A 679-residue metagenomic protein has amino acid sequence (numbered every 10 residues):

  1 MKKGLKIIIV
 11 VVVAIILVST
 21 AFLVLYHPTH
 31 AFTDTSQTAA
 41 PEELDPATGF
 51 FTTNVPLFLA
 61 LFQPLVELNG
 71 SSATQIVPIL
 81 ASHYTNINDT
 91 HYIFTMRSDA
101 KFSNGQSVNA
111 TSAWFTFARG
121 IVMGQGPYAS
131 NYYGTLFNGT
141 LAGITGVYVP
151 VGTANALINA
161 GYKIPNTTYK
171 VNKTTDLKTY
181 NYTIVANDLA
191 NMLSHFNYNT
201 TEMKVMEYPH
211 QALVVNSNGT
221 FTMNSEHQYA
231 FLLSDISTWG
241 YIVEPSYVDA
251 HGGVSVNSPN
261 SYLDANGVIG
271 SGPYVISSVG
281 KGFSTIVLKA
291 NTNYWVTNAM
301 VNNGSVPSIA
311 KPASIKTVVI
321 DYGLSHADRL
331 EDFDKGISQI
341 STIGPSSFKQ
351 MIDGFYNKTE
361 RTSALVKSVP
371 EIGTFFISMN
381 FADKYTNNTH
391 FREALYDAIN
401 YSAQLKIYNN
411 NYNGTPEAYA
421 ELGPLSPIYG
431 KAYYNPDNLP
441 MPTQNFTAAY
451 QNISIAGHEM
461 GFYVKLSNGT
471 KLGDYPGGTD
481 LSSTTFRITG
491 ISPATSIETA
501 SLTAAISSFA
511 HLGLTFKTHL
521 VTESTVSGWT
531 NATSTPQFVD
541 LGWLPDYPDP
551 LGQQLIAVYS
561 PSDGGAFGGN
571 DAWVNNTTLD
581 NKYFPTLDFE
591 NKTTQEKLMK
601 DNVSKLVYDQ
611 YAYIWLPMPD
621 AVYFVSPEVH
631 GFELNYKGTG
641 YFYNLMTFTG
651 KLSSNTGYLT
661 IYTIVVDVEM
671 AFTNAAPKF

Functional and structural regions predicted by a protein language model:
M1-A31, D383, L395-Y396, F679: Secretory targeting signatures
S36-I87, A118, I269: N-terminal lobe/hinge region of extracytoplasmic solute-binding protein
Q37-A39, G126, I340-I455, K465 (+4 more regions): Local pocket/hinge segments that shape ligand/substrate recognition
Q37-L59, L80, Q106, A230-V243 (+3 more regions): A structural "hinge/loop" feature
P56, A394-D437, I497-S507, T530-F679: Detector for C-terminal structural segments
N69-S71, N187-H210, N218-T220, N224-T317 (+4 more regions): Gly/Pro-rich hinge or "lid" segments in bacterial periplasmic/extracellular proteins
S82-A190, T222, D332, Y385-N387 (+1 more regions): Aromatic- and charge-enriched surface segment that lines or borders ligand/interaction sites
K281-F283, H458-G542, A621, V666 (+1 more regions): Ligand/substrate-recognition segments at binding pockets and active sites
